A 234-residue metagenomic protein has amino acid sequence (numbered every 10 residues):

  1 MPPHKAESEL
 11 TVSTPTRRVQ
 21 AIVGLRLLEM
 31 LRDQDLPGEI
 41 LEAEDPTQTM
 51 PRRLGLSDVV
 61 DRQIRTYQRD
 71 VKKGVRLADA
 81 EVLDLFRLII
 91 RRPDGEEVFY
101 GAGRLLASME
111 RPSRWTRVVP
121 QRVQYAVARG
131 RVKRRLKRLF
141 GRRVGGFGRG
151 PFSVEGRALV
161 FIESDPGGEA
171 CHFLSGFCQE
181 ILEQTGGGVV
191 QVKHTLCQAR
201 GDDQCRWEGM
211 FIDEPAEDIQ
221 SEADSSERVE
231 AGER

Functional and structural regions predicted by a protein language model:
M1-F152, V160-E169, Q198-E208, I212-R234: N-terminal accessory segment detector
R142, G187-G188: Short, well-ordered coil loops that connect the C-terminus of an alpha-helix to the N-terminus of a beta-strand
H172-G187: Active-site helix/loop of acyl-thioester processing domains in fatty-acid/polyketide metabolism, spanning hotdog-fold
L174, V192-K193, Q220: Alpha-helix boundary/interfacial micro-motifs
G188-C197: Low-complexity, intrinsically disordered Gly/Pro/Thr-rich segments
